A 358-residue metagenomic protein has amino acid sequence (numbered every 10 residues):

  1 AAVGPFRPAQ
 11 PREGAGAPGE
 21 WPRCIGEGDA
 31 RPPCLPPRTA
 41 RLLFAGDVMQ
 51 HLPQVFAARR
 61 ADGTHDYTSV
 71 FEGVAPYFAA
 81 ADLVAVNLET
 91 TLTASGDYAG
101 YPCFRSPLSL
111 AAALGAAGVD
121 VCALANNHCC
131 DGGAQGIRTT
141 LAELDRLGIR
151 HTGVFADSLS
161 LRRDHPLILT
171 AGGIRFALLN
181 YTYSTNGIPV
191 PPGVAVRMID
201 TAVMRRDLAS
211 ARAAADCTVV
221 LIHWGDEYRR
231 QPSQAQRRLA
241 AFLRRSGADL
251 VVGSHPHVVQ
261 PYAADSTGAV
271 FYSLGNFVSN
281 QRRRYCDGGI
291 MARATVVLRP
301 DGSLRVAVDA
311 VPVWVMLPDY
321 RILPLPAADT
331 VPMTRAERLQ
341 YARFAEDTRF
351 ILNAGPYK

Functional and structural regions predicted by a protein language model:
G4-R7, P11-K358: Acidic, metal/ion-coordinating pockets
